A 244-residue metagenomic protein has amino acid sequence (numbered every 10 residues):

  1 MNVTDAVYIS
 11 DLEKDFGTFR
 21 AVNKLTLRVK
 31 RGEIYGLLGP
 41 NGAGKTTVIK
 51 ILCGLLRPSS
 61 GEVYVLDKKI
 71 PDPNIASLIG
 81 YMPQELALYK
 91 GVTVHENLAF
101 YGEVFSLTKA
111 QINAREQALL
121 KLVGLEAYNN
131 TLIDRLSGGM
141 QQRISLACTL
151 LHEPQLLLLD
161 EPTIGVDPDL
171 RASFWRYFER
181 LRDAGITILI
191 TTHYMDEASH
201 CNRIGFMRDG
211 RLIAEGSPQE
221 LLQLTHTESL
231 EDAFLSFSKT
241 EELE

Functional and structural regions predicted by a protein language model:
C53: Helix-to-loop junction immediately C-terminal to a conserved catalytic motif
G61-S77: Conserved ABC transporter NBD signature motif
A99, E103, A110-Y128: Conserved ABC ATPase "signature" region
L132-L136: Conserved ABC ATPase signature
L157-E161: Catalytic Walker B motif of ABC-type/P-loop ATPase nucleotide-binding domains
E215-G216: ABC ATPase "signature
